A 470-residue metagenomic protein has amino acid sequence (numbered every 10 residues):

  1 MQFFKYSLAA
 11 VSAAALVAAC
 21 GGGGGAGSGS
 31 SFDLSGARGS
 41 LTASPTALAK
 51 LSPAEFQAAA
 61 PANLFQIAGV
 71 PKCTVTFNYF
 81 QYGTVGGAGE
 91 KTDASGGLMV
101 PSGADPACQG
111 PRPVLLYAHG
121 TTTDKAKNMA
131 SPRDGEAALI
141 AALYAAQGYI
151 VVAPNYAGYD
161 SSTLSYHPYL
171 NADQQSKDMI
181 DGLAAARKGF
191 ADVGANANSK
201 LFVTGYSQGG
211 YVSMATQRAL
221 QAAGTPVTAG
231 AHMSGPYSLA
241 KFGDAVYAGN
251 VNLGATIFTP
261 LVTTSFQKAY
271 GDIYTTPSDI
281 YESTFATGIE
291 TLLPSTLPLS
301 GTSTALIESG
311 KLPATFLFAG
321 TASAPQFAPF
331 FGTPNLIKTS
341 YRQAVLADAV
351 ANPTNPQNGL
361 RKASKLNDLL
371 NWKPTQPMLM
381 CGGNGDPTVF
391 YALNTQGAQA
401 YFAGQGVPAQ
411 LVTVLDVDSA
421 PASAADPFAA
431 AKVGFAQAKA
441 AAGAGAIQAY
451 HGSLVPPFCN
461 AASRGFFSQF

Functional and structural regions predicted by a protein language model:
G24-D105: Catalytic-loop region of hydrolases
F65-I67, P236-K373, A392: Accessory cap/linker subdomain of secreted extracellular hydrolases
G87-S95, M99-G148: Short, surface-exposed "cap/lid" segments of acyl-processing enzymes
Y169-D192: Alpha/beta-hydrolase active-site loop
A185-A255: Primarily recognizes the serine-hydrolase "nucleophile elbow" in alpha/beta-hydrolase and SGNH/GDSL folds
V203, P374, L379-D386: Short beta-strand/loop motif that positions the catalytic acidic residue of the alpha/beta-hydrolase fold
R361-A363, Q396, Q405-F470: C-terminal catalytic histidine-bearing segment of alpha/beta-hydrolase fold enzymes
P387-T395: Conserved alpha/beta-hydrolase "acid-adjacent" motif
